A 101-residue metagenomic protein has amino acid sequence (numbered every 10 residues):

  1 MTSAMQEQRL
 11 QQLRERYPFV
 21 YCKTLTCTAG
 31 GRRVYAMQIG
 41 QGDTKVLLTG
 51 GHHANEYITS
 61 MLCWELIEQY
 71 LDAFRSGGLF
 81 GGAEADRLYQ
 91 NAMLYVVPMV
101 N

Functional and structural regions predicted by a protein language model:
M1-N101: Structured catalytic-domain cores with a bias toward divalent-metal coordination
